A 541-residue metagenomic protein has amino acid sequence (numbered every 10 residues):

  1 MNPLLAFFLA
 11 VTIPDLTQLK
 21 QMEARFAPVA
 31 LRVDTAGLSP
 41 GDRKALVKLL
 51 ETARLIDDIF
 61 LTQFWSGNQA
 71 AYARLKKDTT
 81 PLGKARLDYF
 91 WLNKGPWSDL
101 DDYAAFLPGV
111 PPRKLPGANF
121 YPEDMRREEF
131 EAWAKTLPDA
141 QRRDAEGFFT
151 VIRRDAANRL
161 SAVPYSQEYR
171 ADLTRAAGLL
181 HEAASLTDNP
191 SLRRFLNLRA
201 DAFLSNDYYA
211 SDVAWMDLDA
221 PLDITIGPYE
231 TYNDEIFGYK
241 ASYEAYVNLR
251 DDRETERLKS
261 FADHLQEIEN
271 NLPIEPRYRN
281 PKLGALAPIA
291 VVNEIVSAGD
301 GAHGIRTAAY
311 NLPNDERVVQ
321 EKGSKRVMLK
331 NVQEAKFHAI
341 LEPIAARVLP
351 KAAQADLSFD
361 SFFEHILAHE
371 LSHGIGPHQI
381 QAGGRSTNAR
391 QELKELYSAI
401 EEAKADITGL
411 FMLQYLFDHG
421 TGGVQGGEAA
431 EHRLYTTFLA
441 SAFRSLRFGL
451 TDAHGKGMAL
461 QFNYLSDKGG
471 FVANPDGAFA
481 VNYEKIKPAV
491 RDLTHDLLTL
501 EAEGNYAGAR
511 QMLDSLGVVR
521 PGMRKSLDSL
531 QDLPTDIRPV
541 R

Functional and structural regions predicted by a protein language model:
N2-T12: Hydrophobic alpha-helical targeting segments used for export or membrane insertion
V11-D102: N-terminal mature-domain "stem" immediately C-terminal to a signal peptide or N-terminal signal-anchor/transmembrane
L19-L31, A36-K48, A140-D406, L410-G422 (+2 more regions): Fold-level signature of zinc-dependent metallopeptidase catalytic domains
E51-D58, R86-G95, V151, L179-E182 (+4 more regions): Short, hydrophobic/amphipathic alpha-helical patches that form generic packing surfaces within helical domains
Q63, A183-T187, G504: Secondary-structure edge/capping motif, primarily at the C-terminal ends of alpha-helices and the immediately following
S66-S185, L192-N197, F203, V213: Mature extracellular/secreted ectodomains of secretory-pathway proteins
L410-Q511: Long, well-structured alpha-helical subdomains associated with metal-dependent extracellular/ecto-lumenal hydrolases
V490, T494, L498-R541: Extended, compositionally biased alpha-helical segments that mediate assembly or anchoring
